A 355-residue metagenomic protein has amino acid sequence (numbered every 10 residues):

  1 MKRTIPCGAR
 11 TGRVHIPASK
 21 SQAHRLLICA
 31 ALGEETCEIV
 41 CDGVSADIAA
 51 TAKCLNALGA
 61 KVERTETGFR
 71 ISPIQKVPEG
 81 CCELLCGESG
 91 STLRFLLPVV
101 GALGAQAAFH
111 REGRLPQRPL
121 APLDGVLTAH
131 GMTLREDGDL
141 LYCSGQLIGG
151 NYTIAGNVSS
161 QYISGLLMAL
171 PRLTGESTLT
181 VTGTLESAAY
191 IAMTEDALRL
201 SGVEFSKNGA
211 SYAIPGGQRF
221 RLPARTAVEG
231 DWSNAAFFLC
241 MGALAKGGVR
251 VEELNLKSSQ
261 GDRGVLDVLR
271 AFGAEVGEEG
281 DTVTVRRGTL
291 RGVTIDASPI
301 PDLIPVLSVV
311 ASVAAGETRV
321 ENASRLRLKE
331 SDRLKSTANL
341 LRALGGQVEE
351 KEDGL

Functional and structural regions predicted by a protein language model:
M1-L355: Short, structured segments at the rim of ligand-binding sites
